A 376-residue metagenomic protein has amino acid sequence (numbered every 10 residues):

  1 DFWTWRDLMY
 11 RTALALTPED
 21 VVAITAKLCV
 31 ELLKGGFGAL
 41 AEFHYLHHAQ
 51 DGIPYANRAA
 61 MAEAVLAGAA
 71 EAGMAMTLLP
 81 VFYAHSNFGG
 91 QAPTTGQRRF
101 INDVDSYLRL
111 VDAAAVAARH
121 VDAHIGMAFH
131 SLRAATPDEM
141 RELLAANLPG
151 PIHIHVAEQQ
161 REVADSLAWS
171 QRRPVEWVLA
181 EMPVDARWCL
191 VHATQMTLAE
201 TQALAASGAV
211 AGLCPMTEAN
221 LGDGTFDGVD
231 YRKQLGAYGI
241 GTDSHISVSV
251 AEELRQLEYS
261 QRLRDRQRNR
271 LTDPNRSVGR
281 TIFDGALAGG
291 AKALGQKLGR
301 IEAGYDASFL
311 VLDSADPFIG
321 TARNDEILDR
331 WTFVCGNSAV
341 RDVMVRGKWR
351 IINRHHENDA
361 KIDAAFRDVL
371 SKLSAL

Functional and structural regions predicted by a protein language model:
D1-A75, D105-H120, D368-A375: Alpha-helical scaffold segments that flank or form the walls of functional sites
L33, A70, L148, A205 (+1 more regions): Anion (oxyanion) recognition and catalysis
G36, L40, A69, M127 (+11 more regions): Divalent metal-coordination and catalytic microenvironments
H48-T194: Metal-coordinating catalytic core of metallo-dependent amide/deamination hydrolases
V163, N220-F226, S249-A251, A322: Short, charged, surface-exposed secondary-structure boundary motifs
A180-R187, V229-D316: His/Asp/Glu-enriched, well-ordered alpha-helical/loop segment that forms or immediately abuts the divalent-metal
T197-A199, A203-T242: A conserved active-site cap/scaffold subdomain adjacent to cofactor or substrate pockets
D306-D363: C-terminal cap of metal-dependent C-N hydrolases
